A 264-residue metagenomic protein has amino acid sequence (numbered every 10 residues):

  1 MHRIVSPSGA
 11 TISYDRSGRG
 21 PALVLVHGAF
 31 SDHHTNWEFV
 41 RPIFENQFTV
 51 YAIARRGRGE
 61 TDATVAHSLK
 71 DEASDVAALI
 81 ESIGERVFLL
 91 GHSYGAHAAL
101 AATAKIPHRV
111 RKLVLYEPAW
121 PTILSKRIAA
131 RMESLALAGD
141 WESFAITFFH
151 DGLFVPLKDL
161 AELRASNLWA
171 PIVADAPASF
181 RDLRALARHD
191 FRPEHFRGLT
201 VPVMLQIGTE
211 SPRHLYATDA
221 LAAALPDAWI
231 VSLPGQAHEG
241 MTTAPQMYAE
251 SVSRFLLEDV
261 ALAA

Functional and structural regions predicted by a protein language model:
S6-D62: Conserved HGGG/HGGXW glycine-rich cap/lid loop of the alpha/beta-hydrolase fold
Y51-L90, Y94, E250: Active-site loop/oxyanion-hole signature of alpha/beta-hydrolase fold enzymes
A54-G59, A119, P234-Q236: Short beta-to-alpha linker loops that shape the active-site pocket of alpha/beta-hydrolase fold enzymes
E85-T122: Conserved hydrolase catalytic core segment
N167-R192, E210: Hydrophobic, aromatic-rich cap/lid helix
L199, L205-I207: Short beta-strand/loop motif that positions the catalytic acidic residue of the alpha/beta-hydrolase fold
P212-A217: Conserved alpha/beta-hydrolase "acid-adjacent" motif
L233-M247: Catalytic histidine-centered segment of alpha/beta-hydrolase-like enzymes
